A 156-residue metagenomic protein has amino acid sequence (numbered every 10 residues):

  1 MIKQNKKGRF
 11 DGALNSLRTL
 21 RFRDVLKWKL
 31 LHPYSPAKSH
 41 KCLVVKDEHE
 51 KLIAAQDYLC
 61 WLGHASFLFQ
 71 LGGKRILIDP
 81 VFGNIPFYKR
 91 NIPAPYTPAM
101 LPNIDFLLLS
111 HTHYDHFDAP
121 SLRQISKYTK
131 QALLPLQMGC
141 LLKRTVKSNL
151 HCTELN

Functional and structural regions predicted by a protein language model:
M1-P86, Y96-M100: Metallo-beta-lactamase
Y34-A54, L134-N156: Metallo-beta-lactamase
A65, H113, M138: A generic "binding-loop/recognition-motif" signal
K74, K127-Q131, K147-N149: A short helix->loop->beta-strand "cap" motif at the edges of active sites that frequently abuts
I85, H116-F117, L141-K143: Short, well-ordered, mixed-charge alpha-helical segments that flank or form enzyme active sites
Y88-L134: Active-site metal-binding motif and surrounding structural segment of the metallo-beta-lactamase
